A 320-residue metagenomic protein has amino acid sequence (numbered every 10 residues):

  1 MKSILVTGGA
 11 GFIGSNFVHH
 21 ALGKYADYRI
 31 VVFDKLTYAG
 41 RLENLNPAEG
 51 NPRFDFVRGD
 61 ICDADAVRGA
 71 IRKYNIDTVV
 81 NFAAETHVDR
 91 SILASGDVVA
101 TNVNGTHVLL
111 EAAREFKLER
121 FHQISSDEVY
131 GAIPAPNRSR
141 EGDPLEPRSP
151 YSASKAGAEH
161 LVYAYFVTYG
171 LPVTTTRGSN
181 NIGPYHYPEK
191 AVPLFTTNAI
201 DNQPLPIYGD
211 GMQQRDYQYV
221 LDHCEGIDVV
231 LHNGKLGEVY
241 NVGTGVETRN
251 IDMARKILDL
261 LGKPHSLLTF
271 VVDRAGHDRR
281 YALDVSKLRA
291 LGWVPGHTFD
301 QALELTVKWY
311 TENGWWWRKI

Functional and structural regions predicted by a protein language model:
M1-N181, L221, L305-K308, E312-N313 (+1 more regions): N-terminal Rossmann-like NAD(P)+-binding domain of SDR-like oxidoreductases, especially those catalyzing
G40, C62, L93, T101-N104 (+9 more regions): Residue-level signal for the nucleotide or nucleotide-sugar donor/cofactor binding architecture
G59, T197-I320: C-terminal substrate-binding subdomain of Rossmann-fold SDR/epimerase-dehydratase oxidoreductases
A132-P134, P184-Y185, K190, K287: Short beta-loop-alpha junction of Rossmann-like oxidoreductase domains
N137, P188-T196, I257: A glycine/serine/threonine-rich, flexible loop-to-helix segment that serves as the NAD(P) cofactor-binding "lid"
G157, L161, Y165, F195 (+2 more regions): Hydrophobic alpha-helix immediately C-terminal to the catalytic Tyr-X-X-X-Lys motif of short-chain
